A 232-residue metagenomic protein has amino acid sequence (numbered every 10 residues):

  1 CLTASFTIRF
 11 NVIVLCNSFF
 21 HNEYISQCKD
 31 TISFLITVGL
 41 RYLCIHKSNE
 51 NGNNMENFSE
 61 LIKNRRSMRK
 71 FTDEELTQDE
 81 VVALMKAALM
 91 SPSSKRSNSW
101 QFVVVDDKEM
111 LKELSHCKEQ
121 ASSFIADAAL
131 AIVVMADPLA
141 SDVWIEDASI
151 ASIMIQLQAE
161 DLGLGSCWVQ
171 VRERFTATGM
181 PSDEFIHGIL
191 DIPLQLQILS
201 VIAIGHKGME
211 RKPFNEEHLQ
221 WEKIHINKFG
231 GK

Functional and structural regions predicted by a protein language model:
C1-N17: Extreme N-terminal basic, low-complexity initiation segments that serve as generic localization/processing leaders
I8-I13, I25, S97, F214: N-terminal low-complexity, intrinsically disordered patches enriched in charged
N11, N22, N49-N51: Acidic/polar hotspots within intrinsically disordered regions
H21-Q27, Y42, H46: Low-complexity, intrinsically disordered or signal/transmembrane-proximal segments
T31, T37, Y42-I45, N51-K232: Acidic, surface-exposed loops and disordered segments
